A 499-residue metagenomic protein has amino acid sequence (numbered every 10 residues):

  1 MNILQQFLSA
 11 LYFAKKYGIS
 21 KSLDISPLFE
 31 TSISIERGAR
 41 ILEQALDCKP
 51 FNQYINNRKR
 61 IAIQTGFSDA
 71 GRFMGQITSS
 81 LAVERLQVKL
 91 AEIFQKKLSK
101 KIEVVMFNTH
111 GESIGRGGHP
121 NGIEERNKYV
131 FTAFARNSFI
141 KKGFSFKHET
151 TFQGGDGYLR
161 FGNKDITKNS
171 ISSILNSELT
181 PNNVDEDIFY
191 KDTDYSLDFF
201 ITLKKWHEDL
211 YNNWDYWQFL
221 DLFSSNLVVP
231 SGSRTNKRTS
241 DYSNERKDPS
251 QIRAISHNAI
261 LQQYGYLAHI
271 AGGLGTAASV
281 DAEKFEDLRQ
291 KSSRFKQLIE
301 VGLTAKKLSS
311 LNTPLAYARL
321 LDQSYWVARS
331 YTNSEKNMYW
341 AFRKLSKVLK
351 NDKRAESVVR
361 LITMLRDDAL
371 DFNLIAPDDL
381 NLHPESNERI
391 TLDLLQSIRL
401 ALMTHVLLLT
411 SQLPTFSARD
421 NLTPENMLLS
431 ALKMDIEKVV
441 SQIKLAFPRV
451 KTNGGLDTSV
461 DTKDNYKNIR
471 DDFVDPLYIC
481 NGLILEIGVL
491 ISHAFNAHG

Functional and structural regions predicted by a protein language model:
M1-L23: Structured, charged N-terminal subsegments at the starts of enzyme catalytic cores and at intra-chain domain/subunit
I3-Q6, K21, T31-G38, N56 (+1 more regions): Active-site-proximal structural scaffolding
L4-A10, F51-F73: Active-site-adjacent "gating/activation" loops or surface patches in catalytic cores
F7, S34, N52, I77-E103 (+1 more regions): Acidic, glycine-enriched catalytic cores built around paired aspartates
S9-F13, R37-Q44, K89: Alpha-helical scaffold elements adjacent to nucleotide-binding pockets in ATP/GTP-utilizing enzyme cores
A14-S20, L42-A62: Metal-dependent catalytic core segments for phosphate chemistry
S20-D24, N57-R60, L98-K101, H110: Short, well-ordered loop/turn elements at secondary-structure boundaries
P27: Conserved, mostly hydrophobic/aromatic
